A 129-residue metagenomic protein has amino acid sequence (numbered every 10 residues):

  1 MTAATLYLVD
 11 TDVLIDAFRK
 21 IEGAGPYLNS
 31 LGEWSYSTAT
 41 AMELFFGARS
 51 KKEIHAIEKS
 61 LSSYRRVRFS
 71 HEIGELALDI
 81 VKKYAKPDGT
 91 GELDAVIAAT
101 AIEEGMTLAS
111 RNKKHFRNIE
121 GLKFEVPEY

Functional and structural regions predicted by a protein language model:
M1-Y36, F45-K59: Short, well-structured N-terminal submotif of metal-dependent ribonuclease cores
T2-T5, R66-K114: Active-site neighborhoods of divalent-metal-dependent phosphate/nucleic-acid chemistry enzymes
T11, T38, L93-A95: Conserved glycosyltransferase catalytic-site signature
L14, A41-L44, G74, F116: A generic structural signal for short hydrophobic patches within well-formed alpha-helices
G25-N29, K114-G121: Short loop/helix-cap segments at secondary-structure boundaries that form the rim of catalytic
T38-T40, S70, N112, E128: Residues at the C-termini of beta-strands that transition into short coil/loop
G121-Y129: Short beta-strand->loop
